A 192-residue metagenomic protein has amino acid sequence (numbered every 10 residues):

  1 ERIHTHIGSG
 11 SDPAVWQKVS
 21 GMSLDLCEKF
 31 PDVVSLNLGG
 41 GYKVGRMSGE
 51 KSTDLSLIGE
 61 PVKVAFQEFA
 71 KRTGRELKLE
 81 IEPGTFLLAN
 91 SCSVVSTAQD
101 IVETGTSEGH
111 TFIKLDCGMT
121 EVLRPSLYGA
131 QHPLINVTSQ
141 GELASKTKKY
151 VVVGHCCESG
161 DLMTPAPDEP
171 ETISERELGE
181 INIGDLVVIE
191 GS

Functional and structural regions predicted by a protein language model:
E1-V102: Active-site loop/helix belt of alpha/beta enzymes
T73-S192: Charged (often Lys/Glu-rich) extended helix/loop segments that serve as interaction or gating elements
